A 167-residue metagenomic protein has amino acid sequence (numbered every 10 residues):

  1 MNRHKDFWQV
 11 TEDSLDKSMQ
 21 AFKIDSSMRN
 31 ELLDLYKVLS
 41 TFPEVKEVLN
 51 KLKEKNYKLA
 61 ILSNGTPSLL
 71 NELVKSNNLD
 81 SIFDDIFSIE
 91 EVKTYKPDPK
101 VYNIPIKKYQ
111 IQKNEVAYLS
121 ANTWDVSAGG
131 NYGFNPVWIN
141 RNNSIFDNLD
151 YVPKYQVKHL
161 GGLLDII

Functional and structural regions predicted by a protein language model:
M1-N30: A metal-dependent, Asp-based hydrolase signature
I24, T41, L79: Hydrophobic patch in the ABC ATPase nucleotide-binding domain
N30-V38: Surface-exposed cleft-lining segments at the edges of enzyme active sites
V38-L39, Y95: Transmembrane alpha-helical core positions of polytopic small-molecule transporters
E44-N56: Catalytic-core regions built around general acid/base machinery
N50, L62, T66-P67, N71-I167: Asp-based, Mg2+/Mn2+-dependent phosphohydrolase catalytic module
N56-Y57, F134: A short helix->loop->beta-strand "cap" motif at the edges of active sites that frequently abuts
